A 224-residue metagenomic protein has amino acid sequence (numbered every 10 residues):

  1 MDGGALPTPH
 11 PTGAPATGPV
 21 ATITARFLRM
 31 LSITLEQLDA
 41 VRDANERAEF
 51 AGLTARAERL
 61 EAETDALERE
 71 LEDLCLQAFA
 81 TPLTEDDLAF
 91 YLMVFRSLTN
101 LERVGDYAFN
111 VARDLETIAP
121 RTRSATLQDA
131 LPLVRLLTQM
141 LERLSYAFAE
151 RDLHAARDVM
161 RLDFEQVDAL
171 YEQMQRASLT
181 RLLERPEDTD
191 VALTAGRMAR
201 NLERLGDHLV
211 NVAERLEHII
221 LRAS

Functional and structural regions predicted by a protein language model:
M1-S224: Cytosolic, long alpha-helical scaffolding segments
